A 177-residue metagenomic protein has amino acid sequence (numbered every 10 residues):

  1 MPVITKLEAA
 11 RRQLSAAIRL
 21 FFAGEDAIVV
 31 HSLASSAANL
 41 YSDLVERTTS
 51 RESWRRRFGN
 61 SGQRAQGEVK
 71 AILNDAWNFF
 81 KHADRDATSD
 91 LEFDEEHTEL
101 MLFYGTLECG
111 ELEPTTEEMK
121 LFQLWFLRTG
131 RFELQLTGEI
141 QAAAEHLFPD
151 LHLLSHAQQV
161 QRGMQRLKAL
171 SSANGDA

Functional and structural regions predicted by a protein language model:
M1-D26, E52: Charged alpha-helical initiation segments
P2-I4, A27, T49-S61, A65 (+1 more regions): Membrane-aqueous junction of the first/signal-anchor transmembrane helix in small integral membrane proteins
A9, V29-L33, V69-I72: Residue-level detector of well-ordered alpha-helical segments, enriched for hydrophobic/aromatic packing positions
A10, L14-A17, L44, L73-A76 (+1 more regions): Amphipathic alpha-helices that form helix-helix packing interfaces
A23, L40-R47, A76-D86: Amphipathic alpha-helical interaction surfaces
A27-W54: Short, contiguous, well-structured surface segments enriched in hydrophobic/aromatic residues
R56, N60-L154, Q158: Long, charged low-complexity segments
L147-A177: Charged phosphate-binding loop/patch that engages nucleotide di/tri-phosphates or the phosphate backbone of nucleic
